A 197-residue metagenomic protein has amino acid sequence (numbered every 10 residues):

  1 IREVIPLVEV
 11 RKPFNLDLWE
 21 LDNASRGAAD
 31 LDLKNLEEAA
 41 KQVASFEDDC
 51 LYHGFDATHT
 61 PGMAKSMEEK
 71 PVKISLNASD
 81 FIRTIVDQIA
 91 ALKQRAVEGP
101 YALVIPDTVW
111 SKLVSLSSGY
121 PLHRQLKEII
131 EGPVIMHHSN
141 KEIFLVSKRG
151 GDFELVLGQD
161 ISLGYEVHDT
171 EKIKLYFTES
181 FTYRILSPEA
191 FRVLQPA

Functional and structural regions predicted by a protein language model:
I1-E38, D49, T170-A197: Flexible, glycine/threonine- and acidic-rich loop/arm segments that mediate assembly and lattice contacts in viral
E3-I5, A90-K93, G164-Y165: A generic local secondary-structure boundary/capping motif
N15-A91: Alpha-helical scaffold segments that mediate packing/assembly in large oligomeric complexes
D17, P106-D107, S147, S187: Helix N-cap / beta->alpha transition motif
F46, C50-H53, L92-G99, P133 (+1 more regions): Short secondary-structure junctions and interdomain/linker hinges
D56-P61, T108-K112, K141-E142: Short, catalytically relevant binding-site loops at active-site mouths
M63-K127: Extended, solvent-exposed, turn-rich assembly/linker loops in the middle of proteins
S115-A197: Sequence/fold signature of self-assembling virion shell proteins
